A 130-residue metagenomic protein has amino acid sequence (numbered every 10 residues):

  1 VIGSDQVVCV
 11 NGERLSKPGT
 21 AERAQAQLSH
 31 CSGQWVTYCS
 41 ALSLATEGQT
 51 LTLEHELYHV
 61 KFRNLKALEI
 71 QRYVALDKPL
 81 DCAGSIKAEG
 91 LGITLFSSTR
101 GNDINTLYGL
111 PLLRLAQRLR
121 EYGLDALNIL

Functional and structural regions predicted by a protein language model:
V1-L130: Anionic-ligand binding patches
